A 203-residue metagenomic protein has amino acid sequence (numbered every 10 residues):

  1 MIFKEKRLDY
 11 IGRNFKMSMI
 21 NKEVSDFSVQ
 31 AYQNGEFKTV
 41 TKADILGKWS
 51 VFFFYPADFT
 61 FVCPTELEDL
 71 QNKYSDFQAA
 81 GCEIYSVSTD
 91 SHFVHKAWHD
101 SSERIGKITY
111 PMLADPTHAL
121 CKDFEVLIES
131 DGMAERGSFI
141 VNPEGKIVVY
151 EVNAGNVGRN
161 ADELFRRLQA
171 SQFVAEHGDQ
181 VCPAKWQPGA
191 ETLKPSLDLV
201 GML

Functional and structural regions predicted by a protein language model:
Y10-L203: Chalcogenol-based redox active-site neighborhoods
